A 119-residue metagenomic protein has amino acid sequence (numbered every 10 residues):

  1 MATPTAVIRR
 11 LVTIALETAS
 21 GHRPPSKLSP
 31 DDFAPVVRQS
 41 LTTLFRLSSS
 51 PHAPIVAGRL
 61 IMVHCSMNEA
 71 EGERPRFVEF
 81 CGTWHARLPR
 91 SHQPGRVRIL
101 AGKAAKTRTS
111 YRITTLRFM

Functional and structural regions predicted by a protein language model:
M1-P54: Core segments of small alpha/beta cavity-forming domains
S49-N68: A short, amphipathic edge element
E69-M119: Exposed beta-sheet edge and beta->alpha loop/turn motif
